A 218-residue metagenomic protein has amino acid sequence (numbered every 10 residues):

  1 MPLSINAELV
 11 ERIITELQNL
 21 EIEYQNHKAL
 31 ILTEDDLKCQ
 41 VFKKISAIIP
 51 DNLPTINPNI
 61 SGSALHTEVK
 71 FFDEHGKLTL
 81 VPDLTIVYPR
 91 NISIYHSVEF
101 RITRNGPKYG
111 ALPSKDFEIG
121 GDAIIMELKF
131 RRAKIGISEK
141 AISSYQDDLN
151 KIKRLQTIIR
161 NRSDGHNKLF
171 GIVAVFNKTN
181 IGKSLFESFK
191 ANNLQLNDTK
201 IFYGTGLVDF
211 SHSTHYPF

Functional and structural regions predicted by a protein language model:
M1-A47: Charged, often low-complexity linker/regulatory segments
T55-I119: Active-site metal-binding core of divalent-cation-utilizing nuclease and nuclease-like domains
S61-E68, L84, I124-E127, F170-N177: Extended hydrophobic secondary-structure segments that form protein cores and membrane-embedded regions
L84-I86, V98, D122-K134, I152: Conserved catalytic cores of phosphodiester-cleaving nucleases, focusing on short active-site segments
I92-S93, R131-G136, K178-G182: Short acidic, S/G/P-rich loop/turn micro-motifs used as interaction or catalytic elements
A133-Q156: Mg2+/Mn2+-dependent nuclease catalytic core
Q156-S188: Nucleic-acid nuclease catalytic cores
F186-F218: Intrinsically disordered, low-complexity terminal regions enriched in charged/polar residues
